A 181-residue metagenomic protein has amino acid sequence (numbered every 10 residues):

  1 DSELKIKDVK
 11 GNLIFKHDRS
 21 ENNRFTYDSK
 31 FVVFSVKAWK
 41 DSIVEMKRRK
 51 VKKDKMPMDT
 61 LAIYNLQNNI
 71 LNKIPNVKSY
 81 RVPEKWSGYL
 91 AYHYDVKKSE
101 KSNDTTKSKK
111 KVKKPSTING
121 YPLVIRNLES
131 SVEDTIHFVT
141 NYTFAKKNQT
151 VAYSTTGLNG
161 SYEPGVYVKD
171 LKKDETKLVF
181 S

Functional and structural regions predicted by a protein language model:
D1-S181: Beta-propeller folds
